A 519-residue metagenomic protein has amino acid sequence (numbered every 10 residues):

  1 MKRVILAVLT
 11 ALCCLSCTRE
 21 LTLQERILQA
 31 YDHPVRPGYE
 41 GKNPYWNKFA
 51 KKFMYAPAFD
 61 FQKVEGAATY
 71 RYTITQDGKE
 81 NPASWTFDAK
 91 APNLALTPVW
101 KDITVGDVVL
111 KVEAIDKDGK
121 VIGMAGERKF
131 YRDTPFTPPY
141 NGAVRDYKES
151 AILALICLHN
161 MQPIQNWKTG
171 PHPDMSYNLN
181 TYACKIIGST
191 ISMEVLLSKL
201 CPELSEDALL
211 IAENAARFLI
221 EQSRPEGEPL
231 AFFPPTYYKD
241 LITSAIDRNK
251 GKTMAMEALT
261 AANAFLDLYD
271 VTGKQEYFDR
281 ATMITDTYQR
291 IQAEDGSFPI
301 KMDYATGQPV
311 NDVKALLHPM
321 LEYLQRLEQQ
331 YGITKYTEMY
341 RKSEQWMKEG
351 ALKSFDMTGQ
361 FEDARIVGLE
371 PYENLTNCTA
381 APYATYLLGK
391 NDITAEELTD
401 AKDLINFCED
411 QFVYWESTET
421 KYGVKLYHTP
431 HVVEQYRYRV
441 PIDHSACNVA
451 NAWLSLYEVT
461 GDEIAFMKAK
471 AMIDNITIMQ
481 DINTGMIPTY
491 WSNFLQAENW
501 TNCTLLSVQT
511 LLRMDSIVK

Functional and structural regions predicted by a protein language model:
L15-S16: C-terminal motif of bacterial Sec signal peptides marking the signal peptidase cleavage site
R19-A58: Short, compositionally biased P/S/T/A/G/V-rich stretches that sit at domain boundaries
P57-G66: Conserved aromatic anchor
R71-G106: Recognizes extended acidic, P/S/T-rich segments that occur within or adjacent to Ig-like beta-sandwich modules
K117-T134: Extracellular fibronectin type III
D133-K519: Glycan-recognition and catalytic cores of secretory/periplasmic carbohydrate-active enzymes
